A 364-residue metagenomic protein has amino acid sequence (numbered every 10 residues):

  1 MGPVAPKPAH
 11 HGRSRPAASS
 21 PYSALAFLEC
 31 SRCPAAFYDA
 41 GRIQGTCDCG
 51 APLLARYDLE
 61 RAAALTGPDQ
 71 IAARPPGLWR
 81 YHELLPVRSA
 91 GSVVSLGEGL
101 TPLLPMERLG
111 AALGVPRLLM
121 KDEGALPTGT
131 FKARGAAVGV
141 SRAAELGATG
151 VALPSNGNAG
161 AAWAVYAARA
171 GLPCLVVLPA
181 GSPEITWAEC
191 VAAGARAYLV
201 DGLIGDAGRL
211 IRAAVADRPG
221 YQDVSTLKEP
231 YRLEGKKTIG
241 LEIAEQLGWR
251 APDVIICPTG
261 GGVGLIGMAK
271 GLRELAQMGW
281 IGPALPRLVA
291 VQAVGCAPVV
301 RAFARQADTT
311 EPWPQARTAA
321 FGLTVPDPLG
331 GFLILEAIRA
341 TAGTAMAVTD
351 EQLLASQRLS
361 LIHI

Functional and structural regions predicted by a protein language model:
V4-K7, R13-I362: PLP-dependent amino-acid enzyme catalytic core
